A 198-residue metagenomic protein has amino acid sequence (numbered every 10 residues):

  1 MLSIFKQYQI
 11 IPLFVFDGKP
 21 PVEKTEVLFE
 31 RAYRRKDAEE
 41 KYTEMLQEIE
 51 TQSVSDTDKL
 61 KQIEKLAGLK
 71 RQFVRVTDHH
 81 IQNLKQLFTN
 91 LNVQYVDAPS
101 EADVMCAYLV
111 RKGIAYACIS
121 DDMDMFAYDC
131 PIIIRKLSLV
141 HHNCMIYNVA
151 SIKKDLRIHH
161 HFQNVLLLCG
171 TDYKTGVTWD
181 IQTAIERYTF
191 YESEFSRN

Functional and structural regions predicted by a protein language model:
M1-Q47: Non-catalytic, usually N-terminal nucleic-acid engagement modules in DNA/RNA processing proteins
F29-N198: Extended two-metal-dependent nuclease catalytic cores across DNA- and RNA-processing enzymes
